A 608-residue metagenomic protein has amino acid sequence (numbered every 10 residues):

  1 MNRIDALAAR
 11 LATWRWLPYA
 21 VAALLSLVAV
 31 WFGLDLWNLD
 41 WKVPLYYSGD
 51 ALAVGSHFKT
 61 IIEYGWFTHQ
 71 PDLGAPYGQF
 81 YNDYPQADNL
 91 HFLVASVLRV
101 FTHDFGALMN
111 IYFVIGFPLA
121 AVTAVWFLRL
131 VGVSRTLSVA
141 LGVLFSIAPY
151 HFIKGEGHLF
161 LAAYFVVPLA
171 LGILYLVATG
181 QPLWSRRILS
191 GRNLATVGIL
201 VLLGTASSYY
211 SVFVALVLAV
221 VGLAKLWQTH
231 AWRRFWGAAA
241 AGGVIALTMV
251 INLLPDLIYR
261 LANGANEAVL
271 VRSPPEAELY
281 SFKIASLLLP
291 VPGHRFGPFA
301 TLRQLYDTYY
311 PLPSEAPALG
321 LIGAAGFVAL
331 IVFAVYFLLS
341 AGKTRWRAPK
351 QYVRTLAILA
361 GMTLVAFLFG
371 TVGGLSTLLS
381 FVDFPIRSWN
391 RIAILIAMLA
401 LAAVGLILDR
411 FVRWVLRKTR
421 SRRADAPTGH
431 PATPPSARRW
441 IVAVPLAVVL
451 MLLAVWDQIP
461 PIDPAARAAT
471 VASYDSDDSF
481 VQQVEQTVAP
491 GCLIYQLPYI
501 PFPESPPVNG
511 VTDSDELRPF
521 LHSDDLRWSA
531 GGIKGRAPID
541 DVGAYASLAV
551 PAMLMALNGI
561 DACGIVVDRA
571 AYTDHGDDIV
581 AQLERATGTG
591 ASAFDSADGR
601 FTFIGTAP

Functional and structural regions predicted by a protein language model:
M1-W37, A239-V244, S340-G342, W346-A360 (+1 more regions): Start-transfer (signal-anchor) and selected internal transmembrane alpha helices of multi-pass inner/ER membrane
Y19-S26, G198-I199, L218, G222 (+4 more regions): Hydrophobic alpha-helical membrane-interfacial segments at the cytosolic entry of transmembrane helices
L25-W31, I111-V131, T136-W227, I251 (+1 more regions): Membrane-embedded helix bundles of polyisoprenyl
S26-A120, A148-Y164, S281, L289-E315 (+3 more regions): Membrane-interface coil-to-helix junctions
P44-S48, K154-L161, A268-E276, T301-I322 (+5 more regions): Membrane-helix boundary/interfacial segments in multi-pass membrane proteins
Y46, W440, V444, V449-P608: Extracytoplasmic
A219, A241-A246, L408-I459: Signature aromatic-anchored transmembrane alpha helix within multi-pass, membrane-resident enzymes that catalyze glycan
L253-V335: Periplasmic/ER-lumenal interhelical loops and adjacent helix-loop junctions in multi-pass membrane proteins
